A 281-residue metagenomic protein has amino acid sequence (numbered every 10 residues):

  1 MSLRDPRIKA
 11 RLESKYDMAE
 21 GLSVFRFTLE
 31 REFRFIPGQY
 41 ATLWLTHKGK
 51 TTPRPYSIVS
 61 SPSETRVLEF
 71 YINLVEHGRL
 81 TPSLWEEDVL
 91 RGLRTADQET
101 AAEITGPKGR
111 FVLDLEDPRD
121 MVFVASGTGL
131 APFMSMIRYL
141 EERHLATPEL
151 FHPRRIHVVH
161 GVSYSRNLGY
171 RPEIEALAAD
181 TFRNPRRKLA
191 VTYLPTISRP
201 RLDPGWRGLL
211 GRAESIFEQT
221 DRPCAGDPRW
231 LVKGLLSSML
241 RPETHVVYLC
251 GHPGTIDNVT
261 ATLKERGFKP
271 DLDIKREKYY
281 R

Functional and structural regions predicted by a protein language model:
M1-E20: Short, low-complexity N-terminal leaders and the immediately following helix N-cap/first helix
S2-I8, V159-R281: Reductase modules of NAD(P)H-dependent flavoproteins
R11-E13, V24-V122, K278-R281: FAD-binding FR-type
W44, Y139-R143, T262, R266: Active-site catalytic microenvironments for nucleophilic, acid-base chemistry
I58, M134-E149: Histidine-anchored nucleotide/phosphate-binding helix
P62, D114-D117, L150-H152, M239-R241: Short, flexible hinge/linker loops that cap or flank conserved catalytic cores
M121-V124, Y248: Conserved beta-strand elements of the Class I
S126-P132: Ser/Thr-glycine-rich phosphate-binding loops at phosphate-binding pockets of nucleotides, nucleotide cofactors
